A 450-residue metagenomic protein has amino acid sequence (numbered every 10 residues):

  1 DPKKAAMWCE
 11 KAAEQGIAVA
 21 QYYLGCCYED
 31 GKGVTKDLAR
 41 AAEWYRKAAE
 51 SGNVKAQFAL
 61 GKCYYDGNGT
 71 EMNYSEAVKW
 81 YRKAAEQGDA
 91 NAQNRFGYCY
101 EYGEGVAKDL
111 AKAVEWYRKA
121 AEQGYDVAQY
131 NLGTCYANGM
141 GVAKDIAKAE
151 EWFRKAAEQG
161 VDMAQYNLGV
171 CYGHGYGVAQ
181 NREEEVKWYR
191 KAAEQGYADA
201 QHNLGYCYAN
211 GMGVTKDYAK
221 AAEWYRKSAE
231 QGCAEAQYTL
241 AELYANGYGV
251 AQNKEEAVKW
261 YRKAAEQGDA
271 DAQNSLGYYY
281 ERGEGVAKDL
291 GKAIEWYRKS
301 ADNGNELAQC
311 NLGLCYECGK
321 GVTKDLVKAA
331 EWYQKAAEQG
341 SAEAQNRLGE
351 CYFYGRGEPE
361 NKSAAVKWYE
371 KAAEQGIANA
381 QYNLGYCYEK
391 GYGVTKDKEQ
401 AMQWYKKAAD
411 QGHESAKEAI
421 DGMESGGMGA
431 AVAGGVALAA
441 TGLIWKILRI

Functional and structural regions predicted by a protein language model:
C9, E14-I17, D30-K32, E50-N53 (+28 more regions): Short helix-capping/linker turns of helical repeat alpha-solenoids
A12, C27, A48, C63 (+20 more regions): TPR/TPR-like alpha-solenoid repeats
Q21, T35, Q57, Q93 (+16 more regions): Canonical tetratricopeptide repeat
Y23-D30, A59-D66, R95-Y102, N131-N138 (+8 more regions): Hydrophobic face of amphipathic alpha-helices that form TPR/SEL1-like repeat modules and related alpha-solenoid
M428, A440-I450: Short hydrophobic alpha-helical membrane-entry/anchor segments
